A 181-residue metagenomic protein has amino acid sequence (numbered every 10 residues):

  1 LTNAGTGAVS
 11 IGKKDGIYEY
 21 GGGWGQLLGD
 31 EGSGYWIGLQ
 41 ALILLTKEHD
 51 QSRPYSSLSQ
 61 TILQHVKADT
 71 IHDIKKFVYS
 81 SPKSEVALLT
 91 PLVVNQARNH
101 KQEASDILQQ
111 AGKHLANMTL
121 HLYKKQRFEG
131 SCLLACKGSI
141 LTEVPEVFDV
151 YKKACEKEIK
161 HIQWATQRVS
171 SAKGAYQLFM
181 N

Functional and structural regions predicted by a protein language model:
L1-Y55: Phosphate-binding/catalytic loop of phosphoryl-transfer enzymes
I43-N181: ATP-binding/phosphotransfer module of carbohydrate and carboxylate kinases, centering on a glycine-rich
